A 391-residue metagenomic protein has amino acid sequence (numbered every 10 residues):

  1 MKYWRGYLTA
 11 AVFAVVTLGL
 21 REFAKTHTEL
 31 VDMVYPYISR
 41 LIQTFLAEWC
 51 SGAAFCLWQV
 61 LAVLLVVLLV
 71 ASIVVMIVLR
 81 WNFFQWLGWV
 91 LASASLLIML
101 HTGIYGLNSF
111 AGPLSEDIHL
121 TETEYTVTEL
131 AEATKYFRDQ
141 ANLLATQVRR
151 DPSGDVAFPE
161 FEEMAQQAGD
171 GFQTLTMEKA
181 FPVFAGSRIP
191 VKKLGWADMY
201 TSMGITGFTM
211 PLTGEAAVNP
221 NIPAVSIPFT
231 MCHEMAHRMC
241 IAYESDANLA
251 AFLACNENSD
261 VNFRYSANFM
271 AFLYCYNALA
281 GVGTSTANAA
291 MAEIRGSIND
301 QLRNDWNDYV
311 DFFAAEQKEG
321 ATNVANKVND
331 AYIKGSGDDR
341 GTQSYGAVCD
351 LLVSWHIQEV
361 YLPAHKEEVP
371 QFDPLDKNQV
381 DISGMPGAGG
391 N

Functional and structural regions predicted by a protein language model:
K2-G6, L79-L91: Membrane-interfacial entry segments at the cytosolic side of transmembrane helices
T9-F13, Q59, V63, V67 (+2 more regions): Hydrophobic alpha-helical membrane-embedded or membrane-associated segments
A14-M76: Membrane-embedded alpha-helical segments of integral membrane proteins
A54, I227-N248, F252-L253: Active-site recognition of the HExxH zinc-binding catalytic motif
L87-G214: Contiguous, non-catalytic segments that form substrate-binding/exosite surfaces or channel walls
T128-A133, A242-A290: Post-HExxH zinc-binding segment in Zn-dependent metallohydrolases
P211-E215, P223-I227, A242: Extracytoplasmic
R303-N391: Pan-zinc metallopeptidase signature
